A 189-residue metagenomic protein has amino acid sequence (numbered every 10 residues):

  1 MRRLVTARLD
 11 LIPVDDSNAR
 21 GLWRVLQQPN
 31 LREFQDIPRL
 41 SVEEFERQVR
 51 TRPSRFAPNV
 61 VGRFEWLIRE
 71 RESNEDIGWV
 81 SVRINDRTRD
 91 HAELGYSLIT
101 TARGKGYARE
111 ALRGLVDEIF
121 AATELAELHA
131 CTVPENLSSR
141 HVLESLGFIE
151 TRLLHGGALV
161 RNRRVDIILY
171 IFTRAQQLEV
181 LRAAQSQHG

Functional and structural regions predicted by a protein language model:
M1-E33, G62-G189: Acyl-donor (CoA/ACP) binding surface of acyl/acetyltransferases
N30-P53: Conserved GNAT-fold acetyl-CoA-binding loop/helix
A57-V60: Soluble sensory domains of the PAS superfamily and closely related sensory modules
